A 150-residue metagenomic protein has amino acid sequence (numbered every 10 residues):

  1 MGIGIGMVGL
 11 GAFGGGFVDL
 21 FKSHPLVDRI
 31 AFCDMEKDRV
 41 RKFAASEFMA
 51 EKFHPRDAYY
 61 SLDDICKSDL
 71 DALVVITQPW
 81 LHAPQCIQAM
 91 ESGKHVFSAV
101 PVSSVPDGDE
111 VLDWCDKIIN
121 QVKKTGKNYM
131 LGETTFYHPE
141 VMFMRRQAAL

Functional and structural regions predicted by a protein language model:
M1-A50: N-terminal Rossmann-like dinucleotide-binding module
G11-F13, Q78-L81, T135-Y137: Short beta->alpha connector loops
G14, V40, H82-P84, E140-V141: Short, well-ordered alpha-helical microsegments
H24, S68, H138: Acidic-histidine catalytic/liganding microenvironments
V27, K94, T125-Y129: Short, well-ordered coil/turn segments that N-cap beta-strands
M49-D57, V122-N128: A short helix-to-beta-strand connector/capping loop
H54-K117: Beta-loop-alpha module in the N-terminal Rossmann-like domain of NAD(P)-dependent dehydrogenases, especially those
V105-L150: A contiguous active-site-proximal alpha/beta segment in oxidoreductase catalytic domains
